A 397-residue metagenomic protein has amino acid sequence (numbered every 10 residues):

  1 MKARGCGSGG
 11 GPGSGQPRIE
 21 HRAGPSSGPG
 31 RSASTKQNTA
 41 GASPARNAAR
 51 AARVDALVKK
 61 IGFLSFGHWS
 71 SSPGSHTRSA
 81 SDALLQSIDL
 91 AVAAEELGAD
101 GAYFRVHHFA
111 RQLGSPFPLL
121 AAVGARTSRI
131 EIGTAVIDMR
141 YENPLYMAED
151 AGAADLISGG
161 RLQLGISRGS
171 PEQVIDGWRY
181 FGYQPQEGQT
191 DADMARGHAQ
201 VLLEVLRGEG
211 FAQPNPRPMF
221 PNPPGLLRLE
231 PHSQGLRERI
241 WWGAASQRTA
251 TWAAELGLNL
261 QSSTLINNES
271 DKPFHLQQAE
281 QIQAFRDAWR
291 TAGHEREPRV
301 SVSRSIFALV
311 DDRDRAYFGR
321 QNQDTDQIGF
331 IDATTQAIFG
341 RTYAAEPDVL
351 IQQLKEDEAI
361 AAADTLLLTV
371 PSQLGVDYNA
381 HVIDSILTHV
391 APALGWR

Functional and structural regions predicted by a protein language model:
K2-A49: Compositionally biased, low-complexity flexible segments
N47-I130: N-terminal beta1-alpha1-beta2 module of alpha/beta enzyme domains
R50-L57, P185-L229, S262-S263, S270-D364 (+1 more regions): An alpha-helical appendage that flanks or caps ligand/catalytic pockets
V58-A80, Y141-F211, N268: Flexible, glycine-rich active-site loops centered on histidine and acidic residues that chelate a metal or position
I61, G98, V106, V123 (+5 more regions): Conserved, mostly hydrophobic/aromatic
I61-S65, A102-F104, I132-A135, L162-I166 (+4 more regions): Hydrophobic faces of well-ordered beta-strands that scaffold small-molecule active sites in alpha/beta enzyme cores
G101-V123, T264-H275, L367-A380: Glycine-rich, proline-tolerant flexible connector loops at the mouths of alpha/beta enzymes
L113-I137, D384-W396: Alpha-helix-loop-beta-strand connector modules within alpha/beta enzyme cores
